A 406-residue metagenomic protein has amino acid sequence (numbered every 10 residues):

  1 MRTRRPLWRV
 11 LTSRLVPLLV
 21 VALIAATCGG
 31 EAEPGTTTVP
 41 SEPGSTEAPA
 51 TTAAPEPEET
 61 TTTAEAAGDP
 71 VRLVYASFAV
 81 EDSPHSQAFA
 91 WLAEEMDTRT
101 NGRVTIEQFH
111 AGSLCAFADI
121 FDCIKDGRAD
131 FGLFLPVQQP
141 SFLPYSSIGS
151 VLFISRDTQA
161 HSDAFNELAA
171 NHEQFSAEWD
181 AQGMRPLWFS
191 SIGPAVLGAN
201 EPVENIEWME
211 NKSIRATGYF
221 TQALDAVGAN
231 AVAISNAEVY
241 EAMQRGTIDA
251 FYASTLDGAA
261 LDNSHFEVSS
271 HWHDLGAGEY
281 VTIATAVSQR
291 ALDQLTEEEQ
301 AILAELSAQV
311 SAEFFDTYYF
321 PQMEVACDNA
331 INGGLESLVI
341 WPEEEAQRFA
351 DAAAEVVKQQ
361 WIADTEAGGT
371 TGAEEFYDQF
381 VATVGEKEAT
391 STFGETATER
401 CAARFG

Functional and structural regions predicted by a protein language model:
R2-V16: Bacterial N-terminal signal peptides that target proteins for export
A22-T27: C-terminal motif of bacterial Sec signal peptides marking the signal peptidase cleavage site
C28-T37, A48: Bacterial lipoprotein signal-peptidase II cleavage site
G29-A32, E65-H161, Q174, W179-G406: N-terminal secretory/targeting leader peptides
G35, V39-P40, A54: Charge-patterned, phosphorylation-rich low-complexity C-terminal interaction regions of large eukaryotic proteins
G44-R72: N-terminal low-complexity, Pro/Thr/Ser-rich intrinsically disordered segments that act as propeptides or flexible
Q159-A169: A short acidic, glycine-rich active-site loop that binds or catalyzes chemistry on phosphate/adenosine moieties
